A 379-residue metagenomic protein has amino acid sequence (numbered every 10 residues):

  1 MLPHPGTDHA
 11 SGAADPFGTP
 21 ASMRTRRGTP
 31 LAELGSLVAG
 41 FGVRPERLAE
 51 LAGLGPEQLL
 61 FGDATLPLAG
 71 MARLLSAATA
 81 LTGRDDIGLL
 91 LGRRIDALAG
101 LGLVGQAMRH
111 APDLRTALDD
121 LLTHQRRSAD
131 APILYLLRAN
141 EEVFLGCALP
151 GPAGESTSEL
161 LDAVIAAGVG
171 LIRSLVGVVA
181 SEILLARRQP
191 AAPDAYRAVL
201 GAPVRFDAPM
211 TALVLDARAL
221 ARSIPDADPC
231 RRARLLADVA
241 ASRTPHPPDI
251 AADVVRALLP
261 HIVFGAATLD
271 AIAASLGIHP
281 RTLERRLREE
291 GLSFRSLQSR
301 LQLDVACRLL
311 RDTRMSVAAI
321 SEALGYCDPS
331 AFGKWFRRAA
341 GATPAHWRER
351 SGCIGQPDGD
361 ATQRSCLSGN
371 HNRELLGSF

Functional and structural regions predicted by a protein language model:
M1-L145: N-terminal low-complexity or simple alpha-helical regulatory segments that function as activation/interaction modules
T19, L59, Q106, A148-A153 (+3 more regions): Short amphipathic alpha-helical segments at helix-loop
T29-A32, G42-V43, A166, A252 (+1 more regions): A generic alpha-helix surface/boundary motif
P30, S36, P56, P67 (+1 more regions): N-terminal regulatory/effector-sensing and dimerization cores that precede helix-turn-helix DNA-binding domains
E33, R47, A77, D120 (+3 more regions): Alpha-helical scaffold segments in soluble metabolic enzymes
Q189-F379: Extended mid-to-C-terminal alpha-helical interaction segments
